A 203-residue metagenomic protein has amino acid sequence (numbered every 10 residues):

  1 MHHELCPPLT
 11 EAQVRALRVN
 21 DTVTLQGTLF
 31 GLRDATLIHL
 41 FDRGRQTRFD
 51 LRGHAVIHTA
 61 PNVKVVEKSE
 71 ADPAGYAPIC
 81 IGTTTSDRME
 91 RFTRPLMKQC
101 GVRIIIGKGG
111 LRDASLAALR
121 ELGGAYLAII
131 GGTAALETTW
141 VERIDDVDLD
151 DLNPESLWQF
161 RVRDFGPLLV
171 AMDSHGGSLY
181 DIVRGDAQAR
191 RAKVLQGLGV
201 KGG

Functional and structural regions predicted by a protein language model:
M1-L9: Short, structured beta-strand/loop micro-motifs enriched in basic residues and often containing a Trp
E11-A16: Short, surface-exposed secondary-structure edge patches
T22, T28-L32, S174: Short, charged beta-turn/beta-strand-edge "cap" motif at the junction between a beta-strand and an adjacent loop
G31-G166: Feature captures the catalytic cores and cofactor-binding loops of soluble hydro-lyases/lyases that act on carboxylate
T139-G203: C-terminal binding/interaction regions
